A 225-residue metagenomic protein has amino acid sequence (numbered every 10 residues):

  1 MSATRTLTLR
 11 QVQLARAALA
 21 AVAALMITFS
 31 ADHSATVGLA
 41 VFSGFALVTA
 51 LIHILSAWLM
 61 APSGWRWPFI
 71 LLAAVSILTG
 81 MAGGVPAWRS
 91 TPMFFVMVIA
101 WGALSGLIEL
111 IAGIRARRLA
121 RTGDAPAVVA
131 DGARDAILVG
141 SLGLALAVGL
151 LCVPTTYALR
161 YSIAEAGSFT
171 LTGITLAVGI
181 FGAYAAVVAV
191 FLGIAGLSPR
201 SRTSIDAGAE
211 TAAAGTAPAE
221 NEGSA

Functional and structural regions predicted by a protein language model:
M1-S56, A166-T172, L197-A214, P218-A225: N-terminal topogenic module of multi-pass integral membrane proteins
S2-T4, A50-P62, L110-L119, L192-G193: C-terminal ends of transmembrane helices
D32-A35, L59-P62, V85-F95: Membrane-interface helix caps and helix-loop-helix hairpins in membrane proteins
G64-V75, A133-L138: Cytoplasmic-side transmembrane-helix entry/capping segments in multi-pass membrane proteins
S76-A112, R117: C-terminal halves and exits of single transmembrane alpha-helices
T79-W88, L144-Y161: Hydrophobic alpha-helical transmembrane segments in multi-pass integral membrane proteins
S105-A125, A147-V153: Alpha-helical transmembrane segments in multipass membrane proteins, preferentially the mid-helix core
Y157-T175: Short, membrane-exposed interhelical loops at transmembrane-helix boundaries
